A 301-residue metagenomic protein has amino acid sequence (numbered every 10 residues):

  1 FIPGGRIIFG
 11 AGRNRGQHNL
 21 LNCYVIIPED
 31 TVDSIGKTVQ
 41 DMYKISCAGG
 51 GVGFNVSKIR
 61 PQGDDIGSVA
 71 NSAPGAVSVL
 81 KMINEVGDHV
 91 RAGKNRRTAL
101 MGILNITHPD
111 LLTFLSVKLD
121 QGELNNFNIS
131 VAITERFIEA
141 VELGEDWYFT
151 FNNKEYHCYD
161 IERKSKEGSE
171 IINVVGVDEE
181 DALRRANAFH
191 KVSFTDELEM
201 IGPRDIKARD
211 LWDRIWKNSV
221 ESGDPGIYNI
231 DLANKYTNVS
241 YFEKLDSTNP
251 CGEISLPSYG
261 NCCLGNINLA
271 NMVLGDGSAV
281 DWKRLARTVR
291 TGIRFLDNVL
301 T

Functional and structural regions predicted by a protein language model:
F1-T301: Extended catalytic cores of very large enzyme megasubunits
